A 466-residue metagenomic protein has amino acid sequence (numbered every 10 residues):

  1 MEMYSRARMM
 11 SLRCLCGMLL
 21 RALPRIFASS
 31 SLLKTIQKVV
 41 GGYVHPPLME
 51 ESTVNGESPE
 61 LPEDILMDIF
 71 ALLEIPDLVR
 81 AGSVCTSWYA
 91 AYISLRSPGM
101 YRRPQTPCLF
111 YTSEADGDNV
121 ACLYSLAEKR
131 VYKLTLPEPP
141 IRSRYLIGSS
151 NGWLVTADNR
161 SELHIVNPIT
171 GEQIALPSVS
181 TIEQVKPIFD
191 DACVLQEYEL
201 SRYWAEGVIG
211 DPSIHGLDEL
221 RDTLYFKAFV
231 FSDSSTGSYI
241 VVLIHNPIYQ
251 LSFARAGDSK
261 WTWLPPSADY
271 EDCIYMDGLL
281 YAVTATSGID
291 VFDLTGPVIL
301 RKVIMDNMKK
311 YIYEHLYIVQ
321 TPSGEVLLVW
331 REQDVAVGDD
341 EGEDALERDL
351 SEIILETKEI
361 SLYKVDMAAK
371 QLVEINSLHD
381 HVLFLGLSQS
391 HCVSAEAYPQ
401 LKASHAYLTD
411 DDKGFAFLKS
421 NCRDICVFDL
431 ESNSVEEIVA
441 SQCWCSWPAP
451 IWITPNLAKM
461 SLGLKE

Functional and structural regions predicted by a protein language model:
M1-L61, D68, K465-E466: CRL adaptor-proximal regions
E2-R6, S11-C16, C122-Y124, E343-E466: C-terminal closing repeat unit and adjoining cap/tail of repeat-based domains
E63, L78-S97, Y124, G171: Short helix-loop-helix/strand-helix junction enriched in hydrophobic and basic residues
A90, L123-S125, I165, F253-R255 (+3 more regions): Conserved blade-register residue in beta-propeller folds
R103-P107, A127-E128, L146-W153, A192 (+8 more regions): Short, solvent-exposed coil/turn segments at beta-strand boundaries
D116-G117, Q333-V337, K413-F415: Short glycine/acidic-enriched loop and turn motifs that connect beta-strands
L123-P140: A short helix->beta-strand "capping" segment at the edge of beta-propeller domains
E138-D339, L350, I360: A sequence/structural signal of beta-propeller blade repeats
